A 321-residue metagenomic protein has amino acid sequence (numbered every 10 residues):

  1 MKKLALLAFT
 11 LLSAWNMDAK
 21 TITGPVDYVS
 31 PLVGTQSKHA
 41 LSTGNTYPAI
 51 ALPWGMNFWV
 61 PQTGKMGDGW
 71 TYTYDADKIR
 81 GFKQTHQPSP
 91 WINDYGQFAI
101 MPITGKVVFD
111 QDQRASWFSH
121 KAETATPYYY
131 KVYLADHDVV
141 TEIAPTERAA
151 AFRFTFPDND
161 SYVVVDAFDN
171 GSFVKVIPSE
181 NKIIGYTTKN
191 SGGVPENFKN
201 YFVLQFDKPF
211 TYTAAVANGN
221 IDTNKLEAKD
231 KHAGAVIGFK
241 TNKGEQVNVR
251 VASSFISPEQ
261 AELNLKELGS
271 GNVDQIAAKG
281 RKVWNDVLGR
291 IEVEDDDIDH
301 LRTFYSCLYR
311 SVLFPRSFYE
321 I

Functional and structural regions predicted by a protein language model:
M1-T21: Bacterial Sec-dependent N-terminal signal peptides
K20-I321: Accessory carbohydrate-recognition regions in carbohydrate-active enzymes
